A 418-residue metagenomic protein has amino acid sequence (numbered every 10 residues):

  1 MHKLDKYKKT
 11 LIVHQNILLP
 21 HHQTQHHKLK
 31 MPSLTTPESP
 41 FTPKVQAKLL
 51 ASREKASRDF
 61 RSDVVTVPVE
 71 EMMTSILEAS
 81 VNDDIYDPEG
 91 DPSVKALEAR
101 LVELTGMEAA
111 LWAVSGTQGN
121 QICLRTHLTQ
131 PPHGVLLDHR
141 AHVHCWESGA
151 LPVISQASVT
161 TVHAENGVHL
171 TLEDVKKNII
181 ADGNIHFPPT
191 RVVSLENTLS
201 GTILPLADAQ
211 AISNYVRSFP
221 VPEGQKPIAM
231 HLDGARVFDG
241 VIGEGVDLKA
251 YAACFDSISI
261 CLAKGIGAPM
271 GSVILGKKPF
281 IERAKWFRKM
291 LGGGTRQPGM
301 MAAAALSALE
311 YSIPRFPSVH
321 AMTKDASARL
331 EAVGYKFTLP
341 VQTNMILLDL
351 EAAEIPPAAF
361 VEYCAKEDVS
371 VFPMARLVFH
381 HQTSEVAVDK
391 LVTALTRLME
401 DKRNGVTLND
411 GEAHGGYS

Functional and structural regions predicted by a protein language model:
L4-K30: Short, Lys/Arg-enriched N-terminal segments with co-localized hydrophobic residues within the first ~10-30 amino acids
P32-A387, L391-S418: Conserved PLP-enzyme active-site core in the AAT-like
